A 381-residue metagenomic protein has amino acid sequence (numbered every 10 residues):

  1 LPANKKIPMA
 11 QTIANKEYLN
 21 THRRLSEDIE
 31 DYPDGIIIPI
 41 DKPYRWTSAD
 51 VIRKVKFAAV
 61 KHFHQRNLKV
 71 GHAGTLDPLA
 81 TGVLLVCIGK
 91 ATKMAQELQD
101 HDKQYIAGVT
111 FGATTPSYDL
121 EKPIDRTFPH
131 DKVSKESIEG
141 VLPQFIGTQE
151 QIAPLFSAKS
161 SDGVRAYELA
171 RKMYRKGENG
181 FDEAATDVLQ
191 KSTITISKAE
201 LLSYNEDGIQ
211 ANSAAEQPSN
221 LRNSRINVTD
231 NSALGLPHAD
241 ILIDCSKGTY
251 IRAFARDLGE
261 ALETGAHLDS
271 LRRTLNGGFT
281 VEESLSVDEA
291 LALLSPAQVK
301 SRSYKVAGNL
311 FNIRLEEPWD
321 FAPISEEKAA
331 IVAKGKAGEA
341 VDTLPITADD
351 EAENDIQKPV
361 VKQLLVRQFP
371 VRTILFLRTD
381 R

Functional and structural regions predicted by a protein language model:
P2-R381: Catalytic/RNA-binding core of pseudouridine synthases
